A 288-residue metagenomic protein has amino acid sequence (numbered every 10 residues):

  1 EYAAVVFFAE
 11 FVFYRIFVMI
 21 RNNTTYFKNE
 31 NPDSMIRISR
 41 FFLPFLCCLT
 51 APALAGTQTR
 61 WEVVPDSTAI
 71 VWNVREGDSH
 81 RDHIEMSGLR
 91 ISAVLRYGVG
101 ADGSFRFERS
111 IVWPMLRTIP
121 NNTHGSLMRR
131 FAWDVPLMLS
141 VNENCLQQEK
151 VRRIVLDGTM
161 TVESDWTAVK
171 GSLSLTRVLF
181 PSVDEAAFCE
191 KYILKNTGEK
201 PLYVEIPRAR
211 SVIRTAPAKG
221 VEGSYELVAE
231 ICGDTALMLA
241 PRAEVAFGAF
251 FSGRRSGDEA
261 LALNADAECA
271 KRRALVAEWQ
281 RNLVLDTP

Functional and structural regions predicted by a protein language model:
E1, F17, T25, L46-C47 (+1 more regions): The N-terminal extracellular segments of secreted preproproteins, especially immediately downstream of signal
E1-V12, V18, E30-D33: Acidic, Ala/Val/Gly-enriched low-complexity intrinsically disordered segments
A3-A4, A9, T24-T25, T50-A51: Ala/Thr-enriched low-complexity intrinsically disordered regions
N29-E30, C48: Short, linear, compositionally biased motifs with a strong N-terminal bias
D33-L43: Bacterial N-terminal signal peptides that target proteins for export
F42-A51: Bacterial N-terminal signal peptides
A55-P288: Terminal accessory carbohydrate-recognition/targeting modules of carbohydrate-active enzymes
